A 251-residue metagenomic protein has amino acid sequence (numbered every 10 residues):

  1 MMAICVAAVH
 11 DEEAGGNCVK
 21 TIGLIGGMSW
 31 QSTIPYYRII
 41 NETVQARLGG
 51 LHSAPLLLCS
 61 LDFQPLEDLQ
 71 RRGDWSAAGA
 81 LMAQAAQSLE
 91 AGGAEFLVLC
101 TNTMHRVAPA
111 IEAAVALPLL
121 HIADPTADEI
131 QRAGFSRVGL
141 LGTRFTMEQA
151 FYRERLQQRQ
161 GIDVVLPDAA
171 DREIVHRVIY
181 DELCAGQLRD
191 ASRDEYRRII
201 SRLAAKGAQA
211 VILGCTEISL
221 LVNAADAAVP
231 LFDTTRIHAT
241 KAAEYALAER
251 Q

Functional and structural regions predicted by a protein language model:
M1-C18: N-terminal amphipathic/basic-hydrophobic helices that include classical n-h-c signal peptides and signal-anchor
E13-Q251: Non-catalytic structural scaffold of enzyme domains
